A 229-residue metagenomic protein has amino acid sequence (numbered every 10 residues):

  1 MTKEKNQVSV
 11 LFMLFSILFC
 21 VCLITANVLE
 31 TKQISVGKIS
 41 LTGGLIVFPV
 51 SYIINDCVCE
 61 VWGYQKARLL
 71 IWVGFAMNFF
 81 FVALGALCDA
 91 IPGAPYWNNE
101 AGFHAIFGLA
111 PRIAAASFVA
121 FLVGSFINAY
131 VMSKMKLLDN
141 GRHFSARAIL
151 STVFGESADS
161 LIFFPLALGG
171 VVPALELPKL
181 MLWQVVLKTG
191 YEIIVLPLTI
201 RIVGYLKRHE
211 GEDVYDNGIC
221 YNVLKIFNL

Functional and structural regions predicted by a protein language model:
M1-F75, F79: Hydrophobic transmembrane alpha-helices
K5-V8, G102-F107, L137-R142, G170-A174: Helix-boundary and loop/linker segments of multi-pass membrane transporters
N78-Y96, S117, F121, S125: Transmembrane alpha-helix/helix-exit interface in multi-pass inner-membrane proteins
C88-R112: Membrane-interface interhelical connector segments
L138-S157: Internal alpha-helical transmembrane segments of multi-pass membrane proteins
T152, L161-G169: A structural feature that tracks compact, well-ordered secondary-structure segments with a strong bias toward
V153, S157, V185-P197: Hydrophobic transmembrane alpha-helical segments of multi-pass transport and channel proteins
V203-L229: Short, highly charged, low-complexity non-transmembrane loops/tails of multi-pass membrane proteins
